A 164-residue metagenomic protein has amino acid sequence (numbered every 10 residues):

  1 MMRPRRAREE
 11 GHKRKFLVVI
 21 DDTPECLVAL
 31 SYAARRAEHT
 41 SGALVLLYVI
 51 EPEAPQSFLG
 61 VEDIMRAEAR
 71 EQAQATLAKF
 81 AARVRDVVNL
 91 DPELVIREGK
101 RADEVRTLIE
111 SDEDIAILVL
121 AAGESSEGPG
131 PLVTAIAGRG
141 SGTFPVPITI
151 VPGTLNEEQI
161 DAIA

Functional and structural regions predicted by a protein language model:
M1-R6, R85-L118, E158-A164: Structural beta-alpha unit
R6, Y48-A75, E158-A164: Acidic, proline/glycine-rich short linear motifs
A7-G60, T143: Small/aliphatic-rich secondary-structure junction motif
R14, D114-I117, P145: Conserved acidic residues
A29, Q56-L59, R106-T107, G130-P131 (+1 more regions): Short, well-ordered secondary-structure micro-motifs
T40, V88, I136, T143-P145: Short, structured coil segments at secondary-structure junctions
V45-L47, E93-R97, T149-V151: General small-molecule cofactor/ligand-binding pocket signal
I117-G142, L155-I160: Glycine-rich, Arg-bearing micro-motifs that act as flexible, cationic patches
